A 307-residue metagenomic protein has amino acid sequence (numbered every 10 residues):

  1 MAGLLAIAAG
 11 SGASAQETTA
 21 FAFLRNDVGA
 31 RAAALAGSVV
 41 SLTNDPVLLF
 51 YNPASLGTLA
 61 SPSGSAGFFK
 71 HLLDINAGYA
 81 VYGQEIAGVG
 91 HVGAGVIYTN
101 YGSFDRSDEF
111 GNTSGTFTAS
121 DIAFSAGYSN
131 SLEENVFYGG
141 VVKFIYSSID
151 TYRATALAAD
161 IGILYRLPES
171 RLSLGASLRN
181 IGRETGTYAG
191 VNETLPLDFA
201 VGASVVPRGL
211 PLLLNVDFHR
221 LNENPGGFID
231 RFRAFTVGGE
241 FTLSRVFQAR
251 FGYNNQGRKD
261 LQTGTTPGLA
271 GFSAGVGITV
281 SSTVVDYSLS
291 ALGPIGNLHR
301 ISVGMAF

Functional and structural regions predicted by a protein language model:
M1-A9: Bacterial N-terminal signal peptides
S14-L42, S61-G64, F69, N76-F307: Outer-membrane beta-barrel porins/channels
V47-T58: N-terminal periplasmic accessory domains that precede and gate Gram-negative outer-membrane beta-barrel machines
